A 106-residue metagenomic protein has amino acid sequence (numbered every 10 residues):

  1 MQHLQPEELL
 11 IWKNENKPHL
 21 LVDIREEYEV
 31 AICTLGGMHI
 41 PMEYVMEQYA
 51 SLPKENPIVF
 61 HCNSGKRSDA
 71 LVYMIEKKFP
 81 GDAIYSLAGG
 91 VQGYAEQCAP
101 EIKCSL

Functional and structural regions predicted by a protein language model:
M1-L20, I24-P57, K66-L106: Rhodanese-like catalytic fold shared by cysteine-dependent sulfurtransferases and DSP/PTP-type phosphatases
H61-C62: Short, surface-exposed ligand- or partner-binding patches at beta-edge/loop junctions that are enriched in aromatics
